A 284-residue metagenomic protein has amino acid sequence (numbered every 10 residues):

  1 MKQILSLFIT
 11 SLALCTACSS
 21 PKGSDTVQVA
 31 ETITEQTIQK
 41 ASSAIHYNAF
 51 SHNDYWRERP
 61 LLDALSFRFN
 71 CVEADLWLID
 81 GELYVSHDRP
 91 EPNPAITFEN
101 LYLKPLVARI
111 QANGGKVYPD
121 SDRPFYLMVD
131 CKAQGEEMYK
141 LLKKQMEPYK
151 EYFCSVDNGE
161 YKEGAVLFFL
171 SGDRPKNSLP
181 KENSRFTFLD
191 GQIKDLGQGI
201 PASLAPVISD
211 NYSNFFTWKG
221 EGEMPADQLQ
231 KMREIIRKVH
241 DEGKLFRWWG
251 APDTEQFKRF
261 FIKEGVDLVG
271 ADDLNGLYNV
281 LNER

Functional and structural regions predicted by a protein language model:
M1-I4: Positively charged n-region of N-terminal signal peptides that target proteins for export
S6-C15: Bacterial N-terminal signal peptides
C18-R284: Phosphate-group recognition and catalysis centered on beta-loop-alpha active-site segments
